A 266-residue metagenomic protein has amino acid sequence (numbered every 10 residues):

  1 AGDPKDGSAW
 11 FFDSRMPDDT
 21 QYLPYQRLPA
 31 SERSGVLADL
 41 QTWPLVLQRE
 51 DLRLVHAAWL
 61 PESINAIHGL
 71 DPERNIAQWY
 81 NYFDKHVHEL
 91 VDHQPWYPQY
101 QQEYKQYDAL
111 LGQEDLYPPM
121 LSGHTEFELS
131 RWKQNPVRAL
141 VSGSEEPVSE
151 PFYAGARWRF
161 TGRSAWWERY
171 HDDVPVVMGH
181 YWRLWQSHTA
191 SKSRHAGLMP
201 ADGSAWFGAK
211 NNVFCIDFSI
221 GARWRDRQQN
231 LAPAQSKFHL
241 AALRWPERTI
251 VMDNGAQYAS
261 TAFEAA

Functional and structural regions predicted by a protein language model:
A1-Q106: Active-site neighborhood of divalent metal-dependent phosphoester bond hydrolases
R74-A266: Acidic, His/Gly-rich catalytic cores of divalent-metal-dependent hydrolytic chemistry
